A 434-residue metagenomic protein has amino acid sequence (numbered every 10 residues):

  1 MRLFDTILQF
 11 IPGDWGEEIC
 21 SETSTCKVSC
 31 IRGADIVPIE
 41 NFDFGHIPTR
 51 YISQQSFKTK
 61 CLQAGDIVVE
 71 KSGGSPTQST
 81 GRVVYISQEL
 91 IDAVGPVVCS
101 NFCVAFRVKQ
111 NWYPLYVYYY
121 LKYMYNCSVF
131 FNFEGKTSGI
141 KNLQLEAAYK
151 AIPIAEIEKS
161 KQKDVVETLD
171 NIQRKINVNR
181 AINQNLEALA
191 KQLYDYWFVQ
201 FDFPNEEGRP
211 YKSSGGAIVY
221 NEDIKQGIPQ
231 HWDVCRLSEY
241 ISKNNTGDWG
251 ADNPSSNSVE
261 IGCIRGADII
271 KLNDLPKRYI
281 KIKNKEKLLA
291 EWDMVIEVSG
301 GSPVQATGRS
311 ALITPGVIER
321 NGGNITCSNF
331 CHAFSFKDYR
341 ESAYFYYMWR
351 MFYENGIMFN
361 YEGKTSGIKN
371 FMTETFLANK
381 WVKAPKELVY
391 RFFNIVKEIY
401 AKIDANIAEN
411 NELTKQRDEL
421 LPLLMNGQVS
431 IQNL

Functional and structural regions predicted by a protein language model:
M1-E17, A155, K159-L193, S213-D248 (+1 more regions): Non-catalytic DNA-recognition/assembly elements of restriction-modification systems
M1-R2, P96-F102, V129-F130, E134-V166 (+2 more regions): A short glycine-rich beta-alpha junction/loop motif
R2-C20, A34-E70, G74-T77, Q88 (+4 more regions): Sequence-specific dsDNA recognition surfaces
E17-S24, H46, N132-E134, G208 (+2 more regions): Short coil/turn segments at secondary-structure boundaries
R32, T59-K122, R265, E286-R350 (+2 more regions): A short beta-sheet element
S56-F57, A93, S138, K283-N284 (+1 more regions): A structural connector/turn signal
